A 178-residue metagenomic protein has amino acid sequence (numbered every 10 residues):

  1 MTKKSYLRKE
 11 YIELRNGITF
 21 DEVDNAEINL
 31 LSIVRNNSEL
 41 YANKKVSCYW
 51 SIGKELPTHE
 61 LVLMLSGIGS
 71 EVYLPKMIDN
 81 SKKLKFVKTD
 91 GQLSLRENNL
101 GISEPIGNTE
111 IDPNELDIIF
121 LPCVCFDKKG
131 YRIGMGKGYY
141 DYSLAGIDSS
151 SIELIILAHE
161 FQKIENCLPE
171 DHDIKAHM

Functional and structural regions predicted by a protein language model:
M1-E115: N-terminal active-site beta-alpha-beta segment that forms phosphate/nucleotide-binding and substrate-recognition loops
T2-Y6, E13-F20, N114-I119, K128-Y131 (+1 more regions): Surface-exposed, charge/polar-rich loops and edge strands
C48, L121-P122: Redox-cofactor binding/interface segments in oxidoreductases and associated redox assembly factors
Y49, Y73, F86, F126 (+2 more regions): Aromatic side chains
E55, D127-K128: Short glycine-rich, flexible loops that bind phosphorylated cofactors or substrates
S81-V87, Y131-I133, L154: Short, well-ordered strand-loop elements centered on a beta-strand within folded domains, enriched for acidic residues
